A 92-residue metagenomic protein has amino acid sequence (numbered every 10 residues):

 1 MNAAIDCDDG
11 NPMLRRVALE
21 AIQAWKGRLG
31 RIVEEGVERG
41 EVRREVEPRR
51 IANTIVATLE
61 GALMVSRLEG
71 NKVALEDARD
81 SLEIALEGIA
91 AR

Functional and structural regions predicted by a protein language model:
M1-M13: Amphipathic alpha-helical segments used for helix-helix packing
D9, G40, R44, L63-G70: Short coil/turn residues that cap or connect secondary-structure elements
R16-A21, E38-T54, V73, D77: All-alpha amphipathic helical-bundle segments outside canonical DNA-binding/catalytic cores that form hydrophobic
Q23-R39, T58, L68-R92: C-terminal peripheral helix-coil segments that are non-catalytic and often amphipathic
R44-M64, S81-A85: Hydrophobic alpha-helical segments that form the core of small-molecule binding pockets and/or dimer interfaces
